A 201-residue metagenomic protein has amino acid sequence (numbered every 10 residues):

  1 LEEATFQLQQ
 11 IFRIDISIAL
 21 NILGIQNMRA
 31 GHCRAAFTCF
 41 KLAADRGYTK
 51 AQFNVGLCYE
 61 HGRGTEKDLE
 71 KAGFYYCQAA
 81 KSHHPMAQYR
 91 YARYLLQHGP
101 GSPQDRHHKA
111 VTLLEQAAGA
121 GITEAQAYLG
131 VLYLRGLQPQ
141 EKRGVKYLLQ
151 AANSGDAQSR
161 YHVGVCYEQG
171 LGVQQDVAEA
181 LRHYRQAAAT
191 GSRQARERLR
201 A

Functional and structural regions predicted by a protein language model:
L1-F12: Intrinsically disordered, low-complexity regulatory regions that flank or link repeat-based scaffolds
R13-L20, G31-H32, D45-Q52, H61-G62 (+11 more regions): Short helix-capping/linker turns of helical repeat alpha-solenoids
A30-A35, E66-Y75, G101-L113, L137-Y147 (+1 more regions): Structural signature of tandem alpha-helical TPR/SEL1-like repeats, specifically the intra-repeat loop/turn
V165, L171-A201: C-terminal interaction modules of eukaryotic adaptor/scaffold proteins
